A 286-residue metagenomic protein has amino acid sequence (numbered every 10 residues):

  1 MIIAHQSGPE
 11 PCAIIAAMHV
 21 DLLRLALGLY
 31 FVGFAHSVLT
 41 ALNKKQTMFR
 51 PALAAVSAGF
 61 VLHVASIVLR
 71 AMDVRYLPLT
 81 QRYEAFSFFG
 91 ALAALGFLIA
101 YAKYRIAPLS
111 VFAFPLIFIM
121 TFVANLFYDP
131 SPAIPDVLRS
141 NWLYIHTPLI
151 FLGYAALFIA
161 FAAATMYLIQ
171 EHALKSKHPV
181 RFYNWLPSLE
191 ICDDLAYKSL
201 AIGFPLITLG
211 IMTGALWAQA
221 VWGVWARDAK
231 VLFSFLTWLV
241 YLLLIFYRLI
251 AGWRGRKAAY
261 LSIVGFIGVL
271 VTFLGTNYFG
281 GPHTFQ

Functional and structural regions predicted by a protein language model:
H5-Q6: Low-complexity, intrinsically disordered or signal/transmembrane-proximal segments
H19-A133, I145-A173, L189-V221, R227-Q286: Hydrophobic cores of alpha-helical transmembrane segments in multi-pass integral membrane proteins
I134-W142: Active-site-proximal inter-transmembrane loops
L174-E190: Juxtamembrane inter-helical linkers in multi-pass membrane proteins
